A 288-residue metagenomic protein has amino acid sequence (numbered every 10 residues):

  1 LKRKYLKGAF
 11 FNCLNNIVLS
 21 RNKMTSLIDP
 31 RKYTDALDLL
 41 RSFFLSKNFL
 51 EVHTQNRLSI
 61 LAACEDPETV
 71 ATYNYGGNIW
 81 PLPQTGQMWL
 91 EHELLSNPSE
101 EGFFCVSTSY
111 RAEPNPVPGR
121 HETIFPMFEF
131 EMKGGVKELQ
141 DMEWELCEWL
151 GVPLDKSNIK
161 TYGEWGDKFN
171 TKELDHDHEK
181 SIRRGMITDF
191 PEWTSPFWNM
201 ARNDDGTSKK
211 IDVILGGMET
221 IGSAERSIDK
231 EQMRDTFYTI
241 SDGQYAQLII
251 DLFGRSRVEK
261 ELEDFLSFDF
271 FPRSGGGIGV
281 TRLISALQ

Functional and structural regions predicted by a protein language model:
F10-T69: TRNA-binding/sensing appendages of the translation machinery
K32-A36, G135-M142: Short amphipathic alpha-helical segments
E68-K137, D155-Q288: A translation/RNA-centric and nucleic-acid-associated enzymatic feature enriched in Class II aminoacyl-tRNA synthetases
Q140-G151: Short amphipathic C-terminal alpha-helix that caps PH/PH-like domains
